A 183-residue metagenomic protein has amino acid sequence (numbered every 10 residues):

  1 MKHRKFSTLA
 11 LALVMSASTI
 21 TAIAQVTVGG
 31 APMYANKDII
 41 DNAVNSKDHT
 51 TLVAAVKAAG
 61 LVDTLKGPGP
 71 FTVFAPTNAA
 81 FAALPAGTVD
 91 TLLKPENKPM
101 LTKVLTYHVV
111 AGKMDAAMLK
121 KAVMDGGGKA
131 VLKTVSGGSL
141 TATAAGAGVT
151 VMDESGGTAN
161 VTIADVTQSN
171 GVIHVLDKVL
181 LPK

Functional and structural regions predicted by a protein language model:
M1-A10: Bacterial N-terminal signal peptides that target proteins for export
H3-R4, A22-K183: Mature, structured domains of secreted/extracytosolic soluble proteins
A17-T19: N-terminal signal peptide c-region/cleavage motif recognized by signal peptidases
